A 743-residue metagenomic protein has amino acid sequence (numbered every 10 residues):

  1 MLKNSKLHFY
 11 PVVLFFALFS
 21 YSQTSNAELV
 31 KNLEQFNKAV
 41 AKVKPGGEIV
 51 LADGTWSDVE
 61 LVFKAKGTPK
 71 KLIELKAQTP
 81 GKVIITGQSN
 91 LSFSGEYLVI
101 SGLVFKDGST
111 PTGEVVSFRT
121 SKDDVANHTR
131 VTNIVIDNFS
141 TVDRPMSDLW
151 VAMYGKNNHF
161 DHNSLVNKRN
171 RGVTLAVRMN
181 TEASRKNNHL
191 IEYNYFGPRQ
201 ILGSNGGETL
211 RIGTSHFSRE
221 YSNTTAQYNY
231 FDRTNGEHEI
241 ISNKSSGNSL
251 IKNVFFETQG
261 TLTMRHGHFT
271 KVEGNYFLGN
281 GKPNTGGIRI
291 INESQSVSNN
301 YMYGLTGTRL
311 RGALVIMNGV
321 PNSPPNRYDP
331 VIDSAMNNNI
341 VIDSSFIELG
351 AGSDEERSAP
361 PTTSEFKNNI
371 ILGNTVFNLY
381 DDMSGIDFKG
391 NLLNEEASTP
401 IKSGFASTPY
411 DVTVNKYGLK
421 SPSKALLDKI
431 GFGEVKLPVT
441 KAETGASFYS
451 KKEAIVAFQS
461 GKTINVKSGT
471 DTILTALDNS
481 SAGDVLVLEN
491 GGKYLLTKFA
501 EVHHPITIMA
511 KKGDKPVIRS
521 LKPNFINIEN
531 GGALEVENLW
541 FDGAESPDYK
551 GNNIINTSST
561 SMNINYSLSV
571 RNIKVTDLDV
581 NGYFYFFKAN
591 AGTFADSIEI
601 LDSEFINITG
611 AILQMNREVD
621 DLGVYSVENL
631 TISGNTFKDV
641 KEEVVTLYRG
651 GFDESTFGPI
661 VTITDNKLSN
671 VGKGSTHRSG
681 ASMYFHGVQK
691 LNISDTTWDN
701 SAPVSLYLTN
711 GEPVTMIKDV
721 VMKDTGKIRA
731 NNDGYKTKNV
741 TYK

Functional and structural regions predicted by a protein language model:
M1-A27: Bacterial Sec-dependent N-terminal signal peptides
T24-D58, V62, A454-L495, N524-F525: Acidic Gly/Asp/Thr-rich repetitive segments characteristic of extracellular carbohydrate-active and adhesion proteins
K31, A52, K76, T86 (+11 more regions): Residue-level detector of conserved, well-ordered beta-strand and adjacent loop positions that form binding/recognition
P45-D53, S57-I84, L91-G102, D124-T129 (+4 more regions): Beta-solenoid repeat scaffold
E60-L61, G87-F93, K106-H128, I136-G404 (+4 more regions): Glycine- and acidic/polar-rich repeat regions and solenoidal domains
I401-G469, N479, K723, R729-K743: Surface beta-loop-beta hairpin patches that serve as ligand-binding interfaces in beta-rich domains
